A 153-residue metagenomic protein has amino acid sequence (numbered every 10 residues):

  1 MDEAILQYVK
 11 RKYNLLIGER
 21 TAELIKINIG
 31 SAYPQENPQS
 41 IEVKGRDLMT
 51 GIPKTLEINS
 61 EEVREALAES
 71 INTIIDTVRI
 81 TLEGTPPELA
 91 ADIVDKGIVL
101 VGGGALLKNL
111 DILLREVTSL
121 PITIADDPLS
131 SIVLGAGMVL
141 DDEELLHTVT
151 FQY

Functional and structural regions predicted by a protein language model:
M1-A68: Phosphate-binding glycine-rich/basic clefts of nucleotide- and phosphate-handling proteins, predominantly
I5, V78, L100, A136: Residue-level signature of catalytic and energy-coupling elements of molecular machines, predominantly ATP/GTP-dependent
L16-T21, D92, D127-P128, T150-F151: Interdomain boundary/hinge elements
G18, M138-Y153: Acidic, glycine/GT-rich loop-and beta-edge segments that sit at the periphery of enzyme/chaperone cores
P38, P53, D95-K96, S119: Active-site lining segments that contact anionic ligands and/or coordinate catalytic metals
A66-I93, V139-D142: Phosphate/ATP-binding catalytic cores across multiple sugar-kinase/actin-like superfamilies, primarily ASKHA
A90-L114: Glycine-rich phosphate-binding loops at beta-strand->alpha-helix junctions
I112-G135, L146, Q152: Conserved phosphate-binding/catalytic loops in two-lobed NTP-binding clefts
